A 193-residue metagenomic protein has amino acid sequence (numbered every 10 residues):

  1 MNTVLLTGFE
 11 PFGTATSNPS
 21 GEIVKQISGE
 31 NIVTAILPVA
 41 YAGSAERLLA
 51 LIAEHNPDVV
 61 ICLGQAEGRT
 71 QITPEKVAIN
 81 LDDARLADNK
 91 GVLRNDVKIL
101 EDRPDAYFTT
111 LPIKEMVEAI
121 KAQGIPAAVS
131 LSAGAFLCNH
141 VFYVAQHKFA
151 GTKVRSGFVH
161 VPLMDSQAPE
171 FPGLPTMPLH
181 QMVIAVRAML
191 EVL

Functional and structural regions predicted by a protein language model:
M1-A133, H147-A150, L174-L193: N-terminal catalytic or cofactor-binding beta/alpha core of small enzyme domains
Y41, D165-Q167: Phosphate-binding chemistry for phosphorylated carbohydrates and sugar-nucleotides
E67, P162-D165: Glycine-rich beta-alpha junction loops
A133-L163: Active-site oxyanion/phosphate-handling segment shared across diverse enzymes
P169-P172: Short acidic, glycine/proline-rich loop/turn micro-motifs
